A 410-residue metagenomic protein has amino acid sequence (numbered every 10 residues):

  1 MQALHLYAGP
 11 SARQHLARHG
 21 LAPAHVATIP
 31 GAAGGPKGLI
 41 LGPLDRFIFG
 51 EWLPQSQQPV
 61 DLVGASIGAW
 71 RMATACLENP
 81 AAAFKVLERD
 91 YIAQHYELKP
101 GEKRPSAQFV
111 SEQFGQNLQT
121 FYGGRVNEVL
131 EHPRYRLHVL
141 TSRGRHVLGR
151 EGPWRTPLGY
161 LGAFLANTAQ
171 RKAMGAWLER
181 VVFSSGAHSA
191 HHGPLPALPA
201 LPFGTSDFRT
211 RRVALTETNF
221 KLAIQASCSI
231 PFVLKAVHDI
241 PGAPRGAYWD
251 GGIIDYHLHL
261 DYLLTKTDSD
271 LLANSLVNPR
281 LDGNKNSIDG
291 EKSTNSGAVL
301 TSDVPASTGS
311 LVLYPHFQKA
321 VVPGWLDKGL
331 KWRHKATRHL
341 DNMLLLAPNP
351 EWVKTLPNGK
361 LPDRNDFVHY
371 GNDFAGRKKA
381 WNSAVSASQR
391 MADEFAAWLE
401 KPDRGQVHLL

Functional and structural regions predicted by a protein language model:
M1-D61, T74-R280, N286-L410: Patatin-like phospholipase
G64, G68: Gly/Ala-rich beta-loop-alpha elbow adjacent to hydrolase catalytic centers
